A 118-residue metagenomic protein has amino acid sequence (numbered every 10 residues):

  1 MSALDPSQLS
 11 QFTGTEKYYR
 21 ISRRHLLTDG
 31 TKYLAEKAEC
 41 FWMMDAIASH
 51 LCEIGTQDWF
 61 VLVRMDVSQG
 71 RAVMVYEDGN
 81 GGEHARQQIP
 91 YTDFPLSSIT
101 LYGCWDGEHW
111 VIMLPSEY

Functional and structural regions predicted by a protein language model:
M1-Q88: N-terminal "domain-start" segment
D78-Y118: Short, compact, well-ordered microdomains
